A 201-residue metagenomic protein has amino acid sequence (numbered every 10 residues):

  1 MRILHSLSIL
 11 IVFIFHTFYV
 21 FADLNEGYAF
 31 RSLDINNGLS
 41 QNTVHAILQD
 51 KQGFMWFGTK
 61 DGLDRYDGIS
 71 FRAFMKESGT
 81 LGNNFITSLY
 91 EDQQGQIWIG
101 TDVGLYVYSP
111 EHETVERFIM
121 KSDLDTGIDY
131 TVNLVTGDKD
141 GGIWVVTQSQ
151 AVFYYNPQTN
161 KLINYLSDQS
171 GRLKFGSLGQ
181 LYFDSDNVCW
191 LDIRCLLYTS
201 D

Functional and structural regions predicted by a protein language model:
M1-S200: Carboxylate-rich, polar loop motifs that coordinate divalent cations or form catalytic acidic clusters
